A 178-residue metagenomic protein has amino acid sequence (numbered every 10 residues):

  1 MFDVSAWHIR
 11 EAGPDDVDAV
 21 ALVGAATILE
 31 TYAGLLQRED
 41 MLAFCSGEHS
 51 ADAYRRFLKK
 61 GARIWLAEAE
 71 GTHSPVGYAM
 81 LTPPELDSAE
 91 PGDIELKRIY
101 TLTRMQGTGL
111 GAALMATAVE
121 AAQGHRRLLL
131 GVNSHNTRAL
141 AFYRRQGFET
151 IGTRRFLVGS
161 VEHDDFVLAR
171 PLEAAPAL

Functional and structural regions predicted by a protein language model:
F2-D3, W7, E11-V17, L22-Q106 (+2 more regions): Acetyl-CoA-dependent GNAT
G92, D164-D165: Residues on conserved beta-strands of the protein kinase catalytic domain
M115, A122-V132: Conserved GNAT acetyl-CoA-binding A-motif
L129-L140, L157-H163: Conserved beta-strand-loop-alpha-helix junction that forms the acyl-donor binding cleft
Y143, F148: Conserved active-site tyrosine of GNAT-family acetyltransferases
G152-T153: Conserved S-adenosyl-L-methionine
V167-A169: Short C-terminal beta-strand
